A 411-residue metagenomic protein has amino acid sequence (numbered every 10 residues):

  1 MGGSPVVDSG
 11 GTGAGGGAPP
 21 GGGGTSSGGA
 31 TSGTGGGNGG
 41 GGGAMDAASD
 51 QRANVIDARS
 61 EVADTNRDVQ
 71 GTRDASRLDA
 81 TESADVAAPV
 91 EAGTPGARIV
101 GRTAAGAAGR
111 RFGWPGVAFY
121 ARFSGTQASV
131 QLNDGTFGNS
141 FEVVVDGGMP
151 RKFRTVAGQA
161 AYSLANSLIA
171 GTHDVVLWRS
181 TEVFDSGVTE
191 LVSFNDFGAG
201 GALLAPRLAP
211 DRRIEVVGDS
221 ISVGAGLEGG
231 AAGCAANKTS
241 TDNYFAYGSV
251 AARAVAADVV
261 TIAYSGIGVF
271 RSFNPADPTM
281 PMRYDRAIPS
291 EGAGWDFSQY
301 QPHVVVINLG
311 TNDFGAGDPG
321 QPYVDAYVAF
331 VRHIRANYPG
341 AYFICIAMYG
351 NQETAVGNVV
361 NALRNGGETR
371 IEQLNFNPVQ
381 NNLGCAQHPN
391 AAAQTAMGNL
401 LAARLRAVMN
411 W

Functional and structural regions predicted by a protein language model:
M1-E91: Ser/Thr-rich, Pro/Gly/Ala-heavy low-complexity intrinsically disordered linkers and tails of secreted extracellular
S76, P89-F123, G135-F137, N312 (+4 more regions): Conserved catalytic region of serine esterases and O-acyltransferases that act on ester linkages in lipids
T81-E215, A225-G226: Glycan-recognition surfaces in beta-rich domains, encompassing non-catalytic CBMs and lectin-like receptor-binding
W114-G116, S180-L191, L227, A232-V324 (+2 more regions): Conserved SGNH/GDSL esterase-like catalytic core that processes O-acyl groups on lipids and polysaccharides
V130-Q131, V217, I262, I346: Short hydrophobic segments within beta-strands
L208-S240: Short glycine-rich His-centered loop
V216, V259-T261, Q373-N375: Conserved beta-strand scaffold positions in the cores of enzyme catalytic domains, especially in NTP/NDP-utilizing
M282-W411: Alpha-helical cap/lid subdomain in secreted, periplasmic, or secretory-pathway luminal O-acyl-processing enzymes
